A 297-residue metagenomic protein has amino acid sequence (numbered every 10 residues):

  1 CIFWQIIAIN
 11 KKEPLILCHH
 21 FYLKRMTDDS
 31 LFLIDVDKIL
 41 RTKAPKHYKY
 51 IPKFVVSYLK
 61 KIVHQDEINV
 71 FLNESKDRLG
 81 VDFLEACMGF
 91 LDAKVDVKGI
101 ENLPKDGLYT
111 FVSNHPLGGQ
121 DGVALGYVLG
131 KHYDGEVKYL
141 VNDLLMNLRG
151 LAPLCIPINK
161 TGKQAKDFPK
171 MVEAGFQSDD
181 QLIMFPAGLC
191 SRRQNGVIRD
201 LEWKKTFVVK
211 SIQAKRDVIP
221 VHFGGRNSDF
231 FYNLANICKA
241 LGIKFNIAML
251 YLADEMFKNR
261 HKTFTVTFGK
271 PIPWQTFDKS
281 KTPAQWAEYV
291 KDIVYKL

Functional and structural regions predicted by a protein language model:
N10, H19-Y22: Intrinsic-disorder-associated, low-complexity terminal segments enriched in Asp/Asn/His/Tyr and depleted of Lys/Arg
M26-Y109, H115, G122-A124, D134 (+1 more regions): Membrane-anchoring hydrophobic helices of lipid-metabolizing enzymes
L31-F32, V36, K166-L297: Non-catalytic C-terminal accessory region of glycerolipid acyltransferases and related lyso-lipid remodeling enzymes
A86-D92, I158-Q164, G196-V197: Short, flexible loop segments at the rims of nucleotide/cofactor-binding pockets, characterized by
V112-N114, L151-K160, A187-N195: Short, basic, glycine/proline-bearing loop/turn elements
D134-A165, P169-Q177: Conserved nucleotide-cofactor-binding alpha/beta core module
